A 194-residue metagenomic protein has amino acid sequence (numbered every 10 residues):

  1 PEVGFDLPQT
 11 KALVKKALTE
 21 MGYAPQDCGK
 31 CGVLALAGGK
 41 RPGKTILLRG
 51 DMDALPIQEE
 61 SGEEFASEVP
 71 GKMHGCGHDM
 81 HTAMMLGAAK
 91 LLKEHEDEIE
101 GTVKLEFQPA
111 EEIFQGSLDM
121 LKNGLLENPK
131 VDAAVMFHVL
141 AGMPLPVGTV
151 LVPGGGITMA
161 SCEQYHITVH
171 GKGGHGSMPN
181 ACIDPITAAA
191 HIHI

Functional and structural regions predicted by a protein language model:
P1-H74, A83-E100: Acidic/His- and Gly-rich active-site-bordering loop/insert found across diverse amide/peptide-bond hydrolases
A54-P56, H78, A141: Short, glycine/acidic-enriched loop or turn micro-motifs at the edges of active sites
E63-M73, M80, L92, D97-I194: Histidine/acidic-residue-rich, glycine-tolerant segments that coordinate divalent metal ions
